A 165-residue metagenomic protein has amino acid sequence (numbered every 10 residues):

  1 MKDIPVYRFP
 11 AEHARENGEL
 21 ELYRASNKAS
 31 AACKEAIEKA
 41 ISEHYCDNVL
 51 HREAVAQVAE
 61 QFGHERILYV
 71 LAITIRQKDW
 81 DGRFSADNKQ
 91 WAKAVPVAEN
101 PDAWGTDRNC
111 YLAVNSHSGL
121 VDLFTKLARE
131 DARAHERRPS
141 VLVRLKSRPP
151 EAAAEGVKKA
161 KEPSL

Functional and structural regions predicted by a protein language model:
M1-S164: Gram-negative host-targeted secretion-system effectors, predominantly Type III and Type IV, recognized via long
